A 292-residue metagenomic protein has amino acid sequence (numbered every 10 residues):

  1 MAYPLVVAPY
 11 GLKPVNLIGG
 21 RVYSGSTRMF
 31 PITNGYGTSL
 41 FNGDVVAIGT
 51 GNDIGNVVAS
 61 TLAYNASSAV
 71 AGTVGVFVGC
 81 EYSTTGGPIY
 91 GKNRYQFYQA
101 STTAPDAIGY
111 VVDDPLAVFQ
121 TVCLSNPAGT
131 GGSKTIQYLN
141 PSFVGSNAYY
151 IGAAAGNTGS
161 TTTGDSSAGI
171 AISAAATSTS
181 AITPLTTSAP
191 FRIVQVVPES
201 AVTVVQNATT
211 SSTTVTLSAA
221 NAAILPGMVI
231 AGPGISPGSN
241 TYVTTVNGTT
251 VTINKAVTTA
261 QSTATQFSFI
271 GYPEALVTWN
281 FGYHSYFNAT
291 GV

Functional and structural regions predicted by a protein language model:
M1-Y10, S180-A201, F269-V292: Protruding loop/beta-arch "assembly-hinge" segments enriched in small, turn-prone residues
A2-Y3, G19-N140, Y149-T163: A sequence-level detector for low-complexity, Ser/Thr- and acidic-rich stretches
D44-A71, Y150-A181, A201, A219-V251 (+1 more regions): Ser/Thr/Gly-rich low-complexity blocks that favor extended beta-strand/coil architectures
T84-P115, A201-V292: Small/polar beta-strand repeat architecture
L139-S142, V246: A short, structured loop/turn motif at beta-sheet edges
